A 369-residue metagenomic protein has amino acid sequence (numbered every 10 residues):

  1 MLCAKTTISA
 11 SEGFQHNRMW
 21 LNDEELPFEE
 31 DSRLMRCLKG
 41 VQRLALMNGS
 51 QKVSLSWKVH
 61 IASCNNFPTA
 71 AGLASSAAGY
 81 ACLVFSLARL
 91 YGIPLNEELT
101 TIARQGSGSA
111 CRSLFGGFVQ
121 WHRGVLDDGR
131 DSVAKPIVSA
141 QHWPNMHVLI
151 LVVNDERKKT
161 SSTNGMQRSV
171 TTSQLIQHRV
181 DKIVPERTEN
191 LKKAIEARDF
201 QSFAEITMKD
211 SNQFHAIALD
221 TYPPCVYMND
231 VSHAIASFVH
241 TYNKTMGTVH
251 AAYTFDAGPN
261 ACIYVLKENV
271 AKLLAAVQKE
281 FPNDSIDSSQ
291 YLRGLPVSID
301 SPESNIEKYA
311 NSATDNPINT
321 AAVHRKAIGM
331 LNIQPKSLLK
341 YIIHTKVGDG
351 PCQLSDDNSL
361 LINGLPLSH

Functional and structural regions predicted by a protein language model:
M1-A71, F85-L95, E307-Y309, S337-N358 (+1 more regions): ATP-binding N-lobe of GHMP and related small-molecule kinases
A4-I8, A110-H122, L149, A261-I263: Short beta-strand scaffold segments in enzyme catalytic cores
E29-R33, G79, L95, L99 (+2 more regions): Short amphipathic alpha-helical segments
R36, G40, R112-R123, K182-E186 (+1 more regions): Charged/polar, low-hydrophobicity segments characteristic of intrinsically disordered regions and flexible loops
R36, G40, S86, I102-Q105 (+3 more regions): Alpha-helical scaffold segments in carbohydrate-active enzymes
M47-N145, N154: Gly/Ser-rich oxyanion-binding loop with an adjacent helix/lid that shapes the negatively charged ligand pocket
A140-H369: C-terminal nucleotide
